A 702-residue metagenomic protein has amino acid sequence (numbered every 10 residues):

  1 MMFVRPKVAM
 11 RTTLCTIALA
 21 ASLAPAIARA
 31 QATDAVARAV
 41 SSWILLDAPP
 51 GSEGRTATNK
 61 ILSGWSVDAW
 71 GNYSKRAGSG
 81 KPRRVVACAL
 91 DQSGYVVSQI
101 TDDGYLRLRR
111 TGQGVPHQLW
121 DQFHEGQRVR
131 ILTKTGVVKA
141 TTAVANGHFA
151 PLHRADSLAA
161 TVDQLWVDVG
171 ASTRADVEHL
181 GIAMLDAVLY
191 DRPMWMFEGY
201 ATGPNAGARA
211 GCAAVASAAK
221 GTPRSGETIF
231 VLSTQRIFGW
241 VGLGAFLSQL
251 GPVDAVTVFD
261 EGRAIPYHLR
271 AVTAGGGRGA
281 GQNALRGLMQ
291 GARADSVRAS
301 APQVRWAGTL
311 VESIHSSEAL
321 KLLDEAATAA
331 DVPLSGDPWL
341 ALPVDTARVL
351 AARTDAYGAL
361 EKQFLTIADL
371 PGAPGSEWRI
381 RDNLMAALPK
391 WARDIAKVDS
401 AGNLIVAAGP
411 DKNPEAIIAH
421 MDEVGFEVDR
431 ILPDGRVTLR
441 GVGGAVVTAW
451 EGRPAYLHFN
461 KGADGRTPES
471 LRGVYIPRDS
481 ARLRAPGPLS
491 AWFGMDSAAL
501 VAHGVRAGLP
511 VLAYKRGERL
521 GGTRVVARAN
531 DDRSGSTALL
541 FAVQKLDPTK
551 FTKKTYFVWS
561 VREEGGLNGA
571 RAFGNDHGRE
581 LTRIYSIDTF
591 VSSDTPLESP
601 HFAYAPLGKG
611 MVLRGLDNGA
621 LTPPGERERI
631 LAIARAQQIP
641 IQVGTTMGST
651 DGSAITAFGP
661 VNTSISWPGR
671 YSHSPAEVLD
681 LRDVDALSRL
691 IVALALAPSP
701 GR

Functional and structural regions predicted by a protein language model:
M1-M10: N-terminal secretory signal peptides that target proteins for export/translocation
T13, I17, L23, I27-R702: N-terminal hydrophobic/helix-forming segments and targeting peptides
